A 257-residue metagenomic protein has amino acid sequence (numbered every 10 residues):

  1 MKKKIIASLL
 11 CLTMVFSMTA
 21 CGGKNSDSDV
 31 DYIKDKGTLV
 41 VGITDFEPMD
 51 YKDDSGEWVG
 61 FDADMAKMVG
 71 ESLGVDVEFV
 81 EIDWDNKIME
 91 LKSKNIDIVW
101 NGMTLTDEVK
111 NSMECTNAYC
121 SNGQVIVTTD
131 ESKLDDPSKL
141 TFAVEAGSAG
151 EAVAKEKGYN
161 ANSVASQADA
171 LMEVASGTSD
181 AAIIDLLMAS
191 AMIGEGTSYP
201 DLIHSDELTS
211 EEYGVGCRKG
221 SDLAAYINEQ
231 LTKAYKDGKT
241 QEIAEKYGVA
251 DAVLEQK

Functional and structural regions predicted by a protein language model:
S17-A20: C-terminal motif of bacterial Sec signal peptides marking the signal peptidase cleavage site
G22-K24, A63-S72, S148, E212-D251: Extended ligand-binding regions for polar small-molecule ligands
G23-D27, E151-D169, D201-E207, L231-K257: Ligand-binding clefts/hinges and TM-proximal coupling segments of bilobed small-molecule sensing domains
S26-G102: Extracytoplasmic small-molecule ligand-binding "clamshell" domains of the periplasmic binding protein/Venus flytrap
D27, F79-K92, A146-A149, N162-S176 (+1 more regions): Short helix-initiation/N-cap motifs at beta->coil->alpha
Y32, V127-F142: Flexible hinge/capping segments at coil-to-helix
G42-E47, V80-D85, K94, I98-T106 (+4 more regions): Beta->alpha turn/N-cap motifs
S121-V125, L186, S190-T232, A250-K257: Periplasmic-binding protein-like
